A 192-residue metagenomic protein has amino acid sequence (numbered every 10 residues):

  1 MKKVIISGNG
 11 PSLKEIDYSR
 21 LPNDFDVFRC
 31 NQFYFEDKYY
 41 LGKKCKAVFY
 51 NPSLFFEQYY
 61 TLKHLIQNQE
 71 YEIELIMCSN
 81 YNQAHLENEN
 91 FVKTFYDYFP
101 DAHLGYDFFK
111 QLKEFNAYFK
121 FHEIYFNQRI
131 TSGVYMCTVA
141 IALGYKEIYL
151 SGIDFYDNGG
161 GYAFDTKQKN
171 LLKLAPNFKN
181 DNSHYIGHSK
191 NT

Functional and structural regions predicted by a protein language model:
M1-T192: Metal-ion/cofactor- or nucleotide/acyl-coenzyme-handling active-site neighborhoods
